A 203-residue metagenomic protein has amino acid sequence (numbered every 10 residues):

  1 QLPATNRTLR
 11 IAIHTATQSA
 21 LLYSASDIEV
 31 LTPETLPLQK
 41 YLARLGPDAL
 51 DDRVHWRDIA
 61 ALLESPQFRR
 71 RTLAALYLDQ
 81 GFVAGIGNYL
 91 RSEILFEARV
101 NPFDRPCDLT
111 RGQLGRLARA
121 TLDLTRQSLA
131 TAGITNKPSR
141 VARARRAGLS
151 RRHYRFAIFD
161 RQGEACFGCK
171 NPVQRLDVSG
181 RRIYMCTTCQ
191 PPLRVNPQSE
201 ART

Functional and structural regions predicted by a protein language model:
Q1-G85, L90-E97: Phosphate/anion-contacting hairpin/loop surfaces
L62-T203: Basic, nucleic-acid-binding surfaces and adjacent catalytic neighborhoods in DNA/RNA-processing proteins
